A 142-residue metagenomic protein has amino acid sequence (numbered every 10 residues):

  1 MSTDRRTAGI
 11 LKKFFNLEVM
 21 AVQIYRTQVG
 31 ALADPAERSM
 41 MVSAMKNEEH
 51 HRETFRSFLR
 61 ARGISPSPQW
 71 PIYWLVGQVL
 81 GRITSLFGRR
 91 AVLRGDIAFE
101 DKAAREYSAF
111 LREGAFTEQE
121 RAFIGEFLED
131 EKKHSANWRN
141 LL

Functional and structural regions predicted by a protein language model:
M1-L142: Non-heme di-metal
